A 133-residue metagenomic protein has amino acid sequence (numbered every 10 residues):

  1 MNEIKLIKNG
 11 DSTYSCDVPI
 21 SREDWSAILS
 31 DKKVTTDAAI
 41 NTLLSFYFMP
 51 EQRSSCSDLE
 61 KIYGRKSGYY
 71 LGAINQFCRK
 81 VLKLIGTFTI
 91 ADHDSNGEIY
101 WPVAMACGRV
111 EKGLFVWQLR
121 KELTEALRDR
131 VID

Functional and structural regions predicted by a protein language model:
G10-K32: Short, Lys/Arg-enriched N-terminal segment that forms or immediately precedes the first helix of a structured domain
A38-S45: Short alpha-helical "packing" element that flanks the helix-turn-helix/winged-helix DNA-binding module
Y47-E51: Short helix-capping/hinge SLiMs at alpha-helix to coil transitions
R53-K61: Short acidic, hydrophobic short linear motifs in intrinsically disordered regions
L59, Y70-L84: DNA major-groove recognition helices of helix-turn-helix
L84-N96: Short Lys/Arg-enriched helix C-cap and helix-to-coil transition segments that create basic nucleic-acid-contact patches
D94-D133: Phospho-regulated, low-complexity intrinsically disordered regions of nuclear gene-regulatory and chromatin-associated
